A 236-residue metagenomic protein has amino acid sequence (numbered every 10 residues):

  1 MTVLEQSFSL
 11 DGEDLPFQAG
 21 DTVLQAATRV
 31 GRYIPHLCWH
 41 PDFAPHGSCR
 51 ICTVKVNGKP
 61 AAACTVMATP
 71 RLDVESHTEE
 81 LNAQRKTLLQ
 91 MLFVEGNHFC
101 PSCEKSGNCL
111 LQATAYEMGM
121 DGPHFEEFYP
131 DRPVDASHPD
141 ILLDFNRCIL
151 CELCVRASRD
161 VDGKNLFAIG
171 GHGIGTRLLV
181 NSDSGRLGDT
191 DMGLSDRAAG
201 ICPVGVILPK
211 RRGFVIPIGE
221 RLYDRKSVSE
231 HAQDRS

Functional and structural regions predicted by a protein language model:
T2-E13: Eukaryote-biased recognition of intrinsically disordered, low-complexity regulatory segments
D11, A19, H46, H172 (+1 more regions): Short glycine-rich loop/turn motifs that provide flexible caps or phosphate-binding loops at active sites
G12, C38-P41, L143, L187: A structural connector/turn signal
L15-T69: N-terminal cofactor/phosphate-binding cores enriched in small/glycine residues, especially glycine-rich loops such as
R50-V54, K59-S236: Fe-S ferredoxin-like electron-transfer domains and their immediately adjacent linker/connector regions across
